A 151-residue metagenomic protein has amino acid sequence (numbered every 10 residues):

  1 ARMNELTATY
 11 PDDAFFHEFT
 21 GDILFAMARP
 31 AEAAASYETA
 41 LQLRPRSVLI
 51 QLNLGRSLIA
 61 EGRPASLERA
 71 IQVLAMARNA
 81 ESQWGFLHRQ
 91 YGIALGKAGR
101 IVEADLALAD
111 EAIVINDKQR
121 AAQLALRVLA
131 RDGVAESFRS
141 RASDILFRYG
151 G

Functional and structural regions predicted by a protein language model:
L6, T39-A40, M76-A77, E111 (+1 more regions): Canonical positions in the second alpha-helix
F19, N53-L54, Q90, A107 (+3 more regions): Canonical tetratricopeptide repeat
M27, E61-P64, A98-G99, I115: Structural motif corresponding to the intra-repeat A-B loop/turn of tetratricopeptide repeats
